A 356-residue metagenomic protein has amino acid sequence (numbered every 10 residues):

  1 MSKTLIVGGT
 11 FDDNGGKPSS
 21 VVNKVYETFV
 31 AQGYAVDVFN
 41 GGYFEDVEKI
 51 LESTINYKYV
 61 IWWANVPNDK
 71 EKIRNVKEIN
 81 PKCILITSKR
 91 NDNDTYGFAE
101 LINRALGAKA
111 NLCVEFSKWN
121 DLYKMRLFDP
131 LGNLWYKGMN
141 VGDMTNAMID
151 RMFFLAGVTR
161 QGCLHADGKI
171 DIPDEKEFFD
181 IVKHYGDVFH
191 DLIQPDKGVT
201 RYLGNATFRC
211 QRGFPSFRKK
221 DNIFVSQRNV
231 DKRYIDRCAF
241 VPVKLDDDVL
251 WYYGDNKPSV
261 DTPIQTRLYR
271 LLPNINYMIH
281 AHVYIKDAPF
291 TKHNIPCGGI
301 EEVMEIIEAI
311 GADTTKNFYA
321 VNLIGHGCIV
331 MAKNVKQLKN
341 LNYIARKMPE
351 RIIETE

Functional and structural regions predicted by a protein language model:
S2-E356: Glycine-rich flexible loops
